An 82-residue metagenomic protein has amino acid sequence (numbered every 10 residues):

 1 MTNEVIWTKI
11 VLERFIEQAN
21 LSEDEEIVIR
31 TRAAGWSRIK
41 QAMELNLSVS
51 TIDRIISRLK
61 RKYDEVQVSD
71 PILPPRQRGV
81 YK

Functional and structural regions predicted by a protein language model:
M1-N3, Y81-K82: General nucleic-acid-binding
N3-Q18: Short, Lys/Arg-enriched N-terminal segment that forms or immediately precedes the first helix of a structured domain
Q18-E25: Short helix-coil-helix linker/hinge
T31-G35: Short helix-to-turn junction characteristic of helix-turn-helix DNA-binding domains, especially the helix
Q41-L45: Short alpha-helical "recognition helix" segments of helix-turn-helix
I52-S69: DNA major-groove recognition helices of helix-turn-helix
V68-K82: Short, basic, alpha-helical segments at the C-terminal edge of helix-turn-helix-like DNA-binding modules
